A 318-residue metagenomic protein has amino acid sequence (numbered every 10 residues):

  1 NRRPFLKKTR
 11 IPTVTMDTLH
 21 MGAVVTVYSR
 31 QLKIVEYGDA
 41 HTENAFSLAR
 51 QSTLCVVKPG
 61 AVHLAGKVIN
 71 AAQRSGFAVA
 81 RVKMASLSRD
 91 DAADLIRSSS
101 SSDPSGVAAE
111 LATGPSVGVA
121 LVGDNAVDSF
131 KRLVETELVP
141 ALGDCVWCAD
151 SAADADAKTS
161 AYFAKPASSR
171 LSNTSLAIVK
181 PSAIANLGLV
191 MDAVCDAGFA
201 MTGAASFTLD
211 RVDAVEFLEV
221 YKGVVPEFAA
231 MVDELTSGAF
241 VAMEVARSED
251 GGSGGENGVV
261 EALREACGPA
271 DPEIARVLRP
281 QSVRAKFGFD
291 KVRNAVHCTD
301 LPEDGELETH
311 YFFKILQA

Functional and structural regions predicted by a protein language model:
N1-S47: Extended amphipathic alpha-helical elements
V24, N44-A318: Non-catalytic terminal and connector segments of soluble metabolic enzymes
